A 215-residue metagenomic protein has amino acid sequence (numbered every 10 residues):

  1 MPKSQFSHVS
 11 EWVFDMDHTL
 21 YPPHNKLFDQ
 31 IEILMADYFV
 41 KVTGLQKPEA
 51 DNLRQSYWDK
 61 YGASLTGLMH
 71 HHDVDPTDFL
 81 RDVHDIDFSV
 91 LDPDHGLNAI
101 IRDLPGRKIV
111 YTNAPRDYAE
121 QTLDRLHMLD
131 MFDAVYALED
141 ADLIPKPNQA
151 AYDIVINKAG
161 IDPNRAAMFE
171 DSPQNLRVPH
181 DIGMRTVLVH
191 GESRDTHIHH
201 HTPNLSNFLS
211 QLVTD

Functional and structural regions predicted by a protein language model:
M1-S10, R102, P115-R116, E120-D215: Asp-based, Mg2+/Mn2+-dependent phosphohydrolase catalytic module
S4-F14, T19-N98, D117: N-terminal helical cap/lid subdomain that shapes the substrate entry/recognition surface in HAD-like hydrolases
T19, T112, D171: Conserved G/P- and acidic residue-centered "switch" motifs that form tight phosphate/ATP-binding loops in soluble
P22, V110-T112, L188: Hydrophobic residues in well-ordered beta-strands that form the structural core
L45, V74, G106, I161 (+1 more regions): Short glycine/serine/threonine/alanine-rich loop segments
P93, Y111, I144: Residue-level marker of regulatory loop/turn positions in helix-turn-helix DNA-binding domains and in histidine
H95, D103-K108: Non-catalytic interaction surface on structured domains
